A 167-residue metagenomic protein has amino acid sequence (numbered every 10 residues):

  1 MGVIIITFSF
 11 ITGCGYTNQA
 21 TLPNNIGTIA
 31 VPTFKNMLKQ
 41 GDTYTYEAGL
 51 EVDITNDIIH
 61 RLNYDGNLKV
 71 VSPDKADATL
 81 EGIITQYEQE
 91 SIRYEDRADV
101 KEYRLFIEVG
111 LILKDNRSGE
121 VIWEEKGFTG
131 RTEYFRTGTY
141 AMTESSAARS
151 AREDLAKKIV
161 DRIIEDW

Functional and structural regions predicted by a protein language model:
M1-G13: Sec-dependent bacterial lipoprotein signal peptides
F10-H60, D65-N67, K75, R117 (+1 more regions): A structural "domain/chain start" motif
G27-I29, W123-F128: Short coil-to-beta-strand
G41-A48, G138-S146: Second-shell loop/turn segments in exported
E51, E144-W167: Compositionally biased, intrinsically disordered linkers/stalks adjacent to structured regions
Y64-K69, D74-W123, G130-M142: Surface-exposed short loop/turn segments
